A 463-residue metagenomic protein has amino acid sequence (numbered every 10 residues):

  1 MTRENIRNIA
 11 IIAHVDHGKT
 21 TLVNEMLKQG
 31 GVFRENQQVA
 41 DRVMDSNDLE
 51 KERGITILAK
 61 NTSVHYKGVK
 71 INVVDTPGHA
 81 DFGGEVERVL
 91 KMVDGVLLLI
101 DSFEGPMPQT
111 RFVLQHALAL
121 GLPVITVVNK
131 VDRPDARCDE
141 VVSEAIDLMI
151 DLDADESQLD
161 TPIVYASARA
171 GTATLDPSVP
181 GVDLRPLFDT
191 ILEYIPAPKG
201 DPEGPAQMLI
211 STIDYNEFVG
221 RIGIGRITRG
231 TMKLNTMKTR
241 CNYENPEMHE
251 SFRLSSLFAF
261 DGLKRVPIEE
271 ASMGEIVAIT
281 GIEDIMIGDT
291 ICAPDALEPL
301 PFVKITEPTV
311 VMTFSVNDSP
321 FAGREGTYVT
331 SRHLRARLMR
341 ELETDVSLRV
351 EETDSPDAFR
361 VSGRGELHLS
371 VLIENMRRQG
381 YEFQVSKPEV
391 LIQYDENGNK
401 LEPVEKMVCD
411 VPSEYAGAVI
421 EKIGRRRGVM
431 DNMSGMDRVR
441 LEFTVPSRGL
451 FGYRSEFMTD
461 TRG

Functional and structural regions predicted by a protein language model:
M1-I100, E104, E144, I213-N216: P-loop NTPase switch module centered on the Walker A-proximal segment
I6, V69, V93-G95, L120-V124 (+2 more regions): Short glycine-/polar-rich loops that comprise or flank the Walker A/P-loop and associated switch/sensor motifs
A10-I11, V127-D135, T172, D176-P180 (+2 more regions): Conserved short loop/turn motifs at secondary-structure junctions
D16, L22, G54, V73-D75 (+15 more regions): Residue-level signature of catalytic and energy-coupling elements of molecular machines, predominantly ATP/GTP-dependent
G105-G121, V141-A145: Amphipathic helical hotspot of TIR/SEFIR-family domains
P123, R133-E193: Canonical P-loop GTPase G-domain recognition
D160-P162, D189-E193, G223, I227-G463: Accessory interaction regions appended to the cores of large information-processing enzymes
R169, V182-I224, T228-M232: Accessory interdomain/linker segments of ATP-dependent helicases and helicase-like nucleic-acid enzymes that mediate
